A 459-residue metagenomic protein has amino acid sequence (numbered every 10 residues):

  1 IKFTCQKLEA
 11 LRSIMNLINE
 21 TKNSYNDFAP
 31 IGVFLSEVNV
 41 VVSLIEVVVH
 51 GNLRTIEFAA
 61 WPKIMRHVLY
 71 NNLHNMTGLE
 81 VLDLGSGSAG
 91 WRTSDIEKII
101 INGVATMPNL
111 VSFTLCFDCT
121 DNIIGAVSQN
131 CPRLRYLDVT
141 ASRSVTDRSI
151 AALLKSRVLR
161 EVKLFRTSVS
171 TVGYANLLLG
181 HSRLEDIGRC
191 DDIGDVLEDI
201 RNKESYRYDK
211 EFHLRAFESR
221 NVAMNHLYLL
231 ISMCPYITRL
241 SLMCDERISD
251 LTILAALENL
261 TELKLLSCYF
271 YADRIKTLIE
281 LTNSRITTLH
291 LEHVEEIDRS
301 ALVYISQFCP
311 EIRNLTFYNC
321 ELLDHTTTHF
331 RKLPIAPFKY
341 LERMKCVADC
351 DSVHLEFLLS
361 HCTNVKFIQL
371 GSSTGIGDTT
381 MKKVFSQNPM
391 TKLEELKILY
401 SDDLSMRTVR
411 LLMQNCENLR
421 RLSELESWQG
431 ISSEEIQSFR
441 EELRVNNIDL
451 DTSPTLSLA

Functional and structural regions predicted by a protein language model:
I1-A459: The conserved beta-strand core of Leucine-Rich Repeat
